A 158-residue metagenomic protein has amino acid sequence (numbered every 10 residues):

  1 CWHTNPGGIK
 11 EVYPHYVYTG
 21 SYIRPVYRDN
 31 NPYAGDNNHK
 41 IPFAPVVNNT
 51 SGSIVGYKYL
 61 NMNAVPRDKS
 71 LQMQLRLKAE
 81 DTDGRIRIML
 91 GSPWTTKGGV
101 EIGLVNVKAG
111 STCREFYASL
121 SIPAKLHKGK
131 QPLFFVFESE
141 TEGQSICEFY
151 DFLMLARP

Functional and structural regions predicted by a protein language model:
C1-P158: Extracytoplasmic
